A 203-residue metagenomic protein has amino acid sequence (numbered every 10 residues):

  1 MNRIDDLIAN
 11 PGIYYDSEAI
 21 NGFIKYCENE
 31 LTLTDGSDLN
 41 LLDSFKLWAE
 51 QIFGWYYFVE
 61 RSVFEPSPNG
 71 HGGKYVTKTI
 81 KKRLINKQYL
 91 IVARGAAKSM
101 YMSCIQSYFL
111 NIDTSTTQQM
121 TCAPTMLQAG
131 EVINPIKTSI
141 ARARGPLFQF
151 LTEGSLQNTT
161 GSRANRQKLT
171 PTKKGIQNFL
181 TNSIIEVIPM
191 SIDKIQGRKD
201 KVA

Functional and structural regions predicted by a protein language model:
N2-A203: Phosphate/NTP-binding elements of NTP-utilizing enzymes
